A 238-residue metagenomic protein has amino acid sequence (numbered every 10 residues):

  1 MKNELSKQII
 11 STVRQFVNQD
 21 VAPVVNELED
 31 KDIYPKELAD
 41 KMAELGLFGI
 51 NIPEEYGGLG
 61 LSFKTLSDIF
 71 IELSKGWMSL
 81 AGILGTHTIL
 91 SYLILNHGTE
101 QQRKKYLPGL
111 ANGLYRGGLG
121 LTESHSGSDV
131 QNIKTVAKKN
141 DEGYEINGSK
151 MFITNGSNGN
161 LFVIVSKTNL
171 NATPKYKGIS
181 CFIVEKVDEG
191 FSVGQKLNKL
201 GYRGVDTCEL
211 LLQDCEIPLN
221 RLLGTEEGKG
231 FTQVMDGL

Functional and structural regions predicted by a protein language model:
M1-L84, Q101-N112: Amphipathic, small/basic residue-rich leader segments at the start of a protein or domain
K2-E4, Q8-I9, K75, S192-L238: Glycine-rich beta->alpha junctions and the first turn(s) of the following alpha-helix
V13-N18, G98-K105, D141, E145-N147 (+2 more regions): Long, well-ordered alpha-helical segments
M78, G82-Q101, G127-V130, N140: N-terminal glycine-rich flavin-associated loop
G113-L121, V165: A short, Trp-centered hydrophobic/proline-enriched beta-strand micro-motif
H125-S128, F152-N155, A172-T173, K199-D206: Short Gly/Pro-enriched turn/cap motifs at secondary-structure boundaries
T135-K138: A structural signal for short hydrophobic beta-strand segments in well-ordered beta-sheet cores
N147-V193: A short core secondary-structure module
